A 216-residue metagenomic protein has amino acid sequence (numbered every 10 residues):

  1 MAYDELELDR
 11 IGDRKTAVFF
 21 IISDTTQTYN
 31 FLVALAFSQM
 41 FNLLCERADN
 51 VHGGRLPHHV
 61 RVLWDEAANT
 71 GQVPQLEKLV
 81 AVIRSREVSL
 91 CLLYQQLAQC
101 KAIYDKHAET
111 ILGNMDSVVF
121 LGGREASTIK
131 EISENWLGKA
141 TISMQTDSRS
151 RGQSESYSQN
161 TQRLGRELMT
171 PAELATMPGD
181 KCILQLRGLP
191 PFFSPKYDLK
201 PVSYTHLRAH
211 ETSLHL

Functional and structural regions predicted by a protein language model:
M1-V88, I103, A172-K196, K200 (+1 more regions): P-loop NTPase motor domains
V80-I183: Conserved ATP-driven motor cores of ASCE-family P-loop NTPases powering translocation/secretion/packaging/pilus
N135-W136, L199-P201: Short intrinsically disordered coil segments
T205-T212: Conserved small/polar residues in nucleotide/adenosyl-binding loops
